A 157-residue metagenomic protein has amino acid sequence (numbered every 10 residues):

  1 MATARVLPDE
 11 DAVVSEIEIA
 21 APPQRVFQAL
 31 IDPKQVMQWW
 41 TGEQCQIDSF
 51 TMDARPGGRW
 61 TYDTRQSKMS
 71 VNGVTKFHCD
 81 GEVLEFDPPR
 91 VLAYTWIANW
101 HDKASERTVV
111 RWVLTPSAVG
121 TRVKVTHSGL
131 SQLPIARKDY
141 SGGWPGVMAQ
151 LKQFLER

Functional and structural regions predicted by a protein language model:
M1-I47: Hydrophobic ligand-binding cavity/cleft-lining segments
V14, K34-K76: Short beta-edge strand/loop motif at the mouth of beta-sheet-based domains
I17, F50-M52, C79-E85, T108-T115: Hydrophobic/aromatic beta-strand elements that line small-molecule binding cavities or substrate pockets in beta-rich
V26-F27, V36, W60, V83 (+4 more regions): Hydrophobic pocket/interface hotspot
D32-P33, Y62-R65, L92-A98: Short Pro/Gly-enriched beta-strand edge/turn motifs at strand-loop
D87-L92, V119: Short, conserved beta-turn/loop elements at beta-strand boundaries and strand-helix junctions
T95-H101, T126-L133: Short, solvent-exposed aromatic-acidic interface loops
G129-R157: A conserved amphipathic terminal alpha-helix motif
